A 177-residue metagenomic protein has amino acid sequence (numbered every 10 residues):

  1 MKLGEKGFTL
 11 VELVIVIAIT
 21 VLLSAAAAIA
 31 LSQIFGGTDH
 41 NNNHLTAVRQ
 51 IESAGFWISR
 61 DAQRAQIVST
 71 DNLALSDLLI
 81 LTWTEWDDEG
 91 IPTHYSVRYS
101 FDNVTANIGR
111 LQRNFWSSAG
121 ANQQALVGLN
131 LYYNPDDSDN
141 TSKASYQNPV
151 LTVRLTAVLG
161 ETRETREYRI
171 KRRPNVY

Functional and structural regions predicted by a protein language model:
M1-G7, V176-Y177: Short, Lys/Arg-enriched, disordered terminal segments
G4-Q63: Aliphatic-rich helix starts adjacent to a transmembrane/signal segment
L23-F35, H44-R49, D77-G90, L111 (+4 more regions): Hydrophobic, well-ordered secondary-structure segments that either form specific early membrane-associated helices used
G36, N122-Q123, V127, Y132-Y177: Short linear sequence signals and composition-biased patches located at protein termini or domain-edge surfaces
Q63-N72: Short, well-structured beta-strand/strand-turn elements
D71-Y146: Type IV pilin-like appendage domain
